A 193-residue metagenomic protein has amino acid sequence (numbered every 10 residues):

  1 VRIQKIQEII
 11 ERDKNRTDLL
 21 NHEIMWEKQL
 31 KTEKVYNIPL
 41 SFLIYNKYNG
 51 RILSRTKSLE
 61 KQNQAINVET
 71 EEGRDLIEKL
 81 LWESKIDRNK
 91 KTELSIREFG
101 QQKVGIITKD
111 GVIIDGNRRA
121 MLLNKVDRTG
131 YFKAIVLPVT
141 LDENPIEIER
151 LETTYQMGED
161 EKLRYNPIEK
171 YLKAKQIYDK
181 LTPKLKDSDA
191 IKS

Functional and structural regions predicted by a protein language model:
V1-Y131: Short, charged/polar connector segments at secondary-structure boundaries
G73-E83, D127-S193: Amphipathic, charge-rich alpha-helical segments that serve as recognition/docking helices
